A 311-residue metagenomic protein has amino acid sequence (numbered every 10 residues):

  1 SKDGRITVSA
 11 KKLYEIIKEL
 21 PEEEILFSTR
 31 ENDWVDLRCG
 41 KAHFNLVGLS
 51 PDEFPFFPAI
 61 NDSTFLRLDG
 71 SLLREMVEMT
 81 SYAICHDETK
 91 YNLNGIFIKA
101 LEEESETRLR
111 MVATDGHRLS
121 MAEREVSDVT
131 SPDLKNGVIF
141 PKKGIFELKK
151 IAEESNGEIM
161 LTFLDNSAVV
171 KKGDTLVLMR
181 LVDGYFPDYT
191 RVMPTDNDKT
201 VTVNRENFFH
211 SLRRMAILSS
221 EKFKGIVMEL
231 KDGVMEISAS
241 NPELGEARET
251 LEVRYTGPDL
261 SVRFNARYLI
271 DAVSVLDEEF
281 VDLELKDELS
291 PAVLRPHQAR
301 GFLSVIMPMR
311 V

Functional and structural regions predicted by a protein language model:
S1-V311: Structural preference for solvent-exposed beta-strand-turn elements and adjacent flexible terminal/loop segments within
